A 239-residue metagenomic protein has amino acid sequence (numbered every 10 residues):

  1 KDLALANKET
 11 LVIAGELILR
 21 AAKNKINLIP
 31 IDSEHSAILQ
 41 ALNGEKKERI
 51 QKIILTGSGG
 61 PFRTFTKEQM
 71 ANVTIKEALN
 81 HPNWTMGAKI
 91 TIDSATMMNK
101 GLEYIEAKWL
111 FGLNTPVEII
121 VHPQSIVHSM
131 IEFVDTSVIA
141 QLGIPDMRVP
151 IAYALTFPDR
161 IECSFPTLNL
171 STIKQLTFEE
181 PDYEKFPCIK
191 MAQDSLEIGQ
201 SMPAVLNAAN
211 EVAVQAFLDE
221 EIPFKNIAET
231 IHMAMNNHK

Functional and structural regions predicted by a protein language model:
K1-K239: Catalytic, metal-anchored helix/loop core of enzyme active sites in primary metabolism
